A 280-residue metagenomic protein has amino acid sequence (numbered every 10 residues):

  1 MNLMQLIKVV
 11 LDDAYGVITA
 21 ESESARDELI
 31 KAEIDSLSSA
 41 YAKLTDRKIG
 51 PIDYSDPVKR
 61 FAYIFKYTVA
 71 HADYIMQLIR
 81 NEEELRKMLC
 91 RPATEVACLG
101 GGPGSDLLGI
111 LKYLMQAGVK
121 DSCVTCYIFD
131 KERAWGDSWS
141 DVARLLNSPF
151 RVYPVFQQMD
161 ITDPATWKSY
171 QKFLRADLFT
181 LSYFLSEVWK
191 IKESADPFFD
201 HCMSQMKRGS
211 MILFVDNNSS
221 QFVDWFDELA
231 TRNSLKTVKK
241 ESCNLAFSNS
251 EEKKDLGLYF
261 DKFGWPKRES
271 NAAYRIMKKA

Functional and structural regions predicted by a protein language model:
M1-R47: N-terminal auxiliary segments of SAM/dcSAM-dependent transferases
R47-M88: Class I SAM-dependent methyltransferase Rossmann-like catalytic core, especially the SAM/SAH-binding loop
P103-K120: Conserved SAM-binding loop of SAM-dependent methyltransferases across substrates and taxa, primarily the Class I
A134-F173: S-adenosyl-L-methionine
A176-E193: A short SAM/SAH-binding and catalytic strip from SAM-dependent methyltransferases
E193-R208: A short glycine-rich, Lys/Arg-flanked "PGG" loop and its adjoining helix->strand segment in the class I
R208-N217: Conserved beta-strand signature within the Rossmann-like core of class I S-adenosyl-L-methionine
F222-A280: Class I S-adenosyl-L-methionine
